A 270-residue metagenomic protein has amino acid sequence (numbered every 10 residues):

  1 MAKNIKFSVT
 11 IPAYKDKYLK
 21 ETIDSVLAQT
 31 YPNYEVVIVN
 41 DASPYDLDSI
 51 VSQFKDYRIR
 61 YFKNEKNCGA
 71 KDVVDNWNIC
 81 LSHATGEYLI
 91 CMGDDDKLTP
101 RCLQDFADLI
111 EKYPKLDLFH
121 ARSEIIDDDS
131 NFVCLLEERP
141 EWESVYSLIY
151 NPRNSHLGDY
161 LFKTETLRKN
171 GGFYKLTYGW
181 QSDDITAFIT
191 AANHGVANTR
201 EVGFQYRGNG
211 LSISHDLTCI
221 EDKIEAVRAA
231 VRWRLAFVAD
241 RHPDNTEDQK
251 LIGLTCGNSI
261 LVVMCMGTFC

Functional and structural regions predicted by a protein language model:
V9, W142-A226: Conserved nucleotide-sugar donor-binding catalytic segment
K15-A28: Short, well-formed alpha-helical segments that are part of the catalytic scaffolds of diverse glycosyltransferases
L27-K66: Acidic donor-binding segment of Leloir-type glycosyltransferases
D46, D96-L109: Acidic donor-binding/catalytic loop of UDP-sugar-dependent glycosyltransferases, especially processive GT2
I59, K66-L81, L103-G171, L217 (+2 more regions): Flexible acidic/His/Gly-enriched loops in nucleotide-sugar-dependent glycosyltransferase catalytic domains
L89: Short aromatic/hydrophobic "clamp" motif used to bind/position activated sugar donors
G93-K97, R122: The conserved acidic donor/metal-binding loop of glycosyltransferases
L161, K223-C256, C270: C-terminal, non-catalytic tails of nucleotide-sugar-dependent glycosyltransferases
